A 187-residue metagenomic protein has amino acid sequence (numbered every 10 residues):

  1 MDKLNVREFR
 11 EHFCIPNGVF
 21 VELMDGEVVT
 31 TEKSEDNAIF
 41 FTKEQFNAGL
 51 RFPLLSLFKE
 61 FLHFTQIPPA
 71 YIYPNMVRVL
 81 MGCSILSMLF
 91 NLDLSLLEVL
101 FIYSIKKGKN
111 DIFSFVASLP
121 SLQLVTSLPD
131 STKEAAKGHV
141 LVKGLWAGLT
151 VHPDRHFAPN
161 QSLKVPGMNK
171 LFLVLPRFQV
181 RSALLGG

Functional and structural regions predicted by a protein language model:
M1-G187: Residue-register detector that marks a fixed positional context within folded domains
